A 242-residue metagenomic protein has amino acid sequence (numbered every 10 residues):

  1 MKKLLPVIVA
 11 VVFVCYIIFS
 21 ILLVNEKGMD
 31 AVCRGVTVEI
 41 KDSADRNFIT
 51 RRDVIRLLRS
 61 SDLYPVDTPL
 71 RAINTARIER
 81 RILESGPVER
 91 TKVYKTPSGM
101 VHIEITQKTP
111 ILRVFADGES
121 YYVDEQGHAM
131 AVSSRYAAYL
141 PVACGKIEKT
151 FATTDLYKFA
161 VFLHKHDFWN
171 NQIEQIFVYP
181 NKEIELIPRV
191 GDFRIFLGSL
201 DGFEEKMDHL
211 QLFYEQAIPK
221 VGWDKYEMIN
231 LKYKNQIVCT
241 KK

Functional and structural regions predicted by a protein language model:
M1-P69: N-terminal membrane-targeting segments
C33-G35, I73, T96-M100, D117-G118 (+7 more regions): Extracytoplasmic
I40-D42, I105-T109, C144-G145, P188-V190 (+3 more regions): Flexible glycine-/small-residue-rich
D42-E84, S134-V161, G198, D208 (+1 more regions): Periplasmic/extracytosolic POTRA-like scaffold domains at the N-termini of outer-membrane and outer-envelope
D45, E89-R90, M100, T109-L112 (+6 more regions): Short beta-strands and strand-coil junctions in structured, solvent-facing domains, enriched
A76-I111, E125-H128: Membrane-embedded segments
E104-P180: Extracytoplasmic segments of membrane-associated envelope/inner-membrane machinery
L200-K242: Extracytoplasmic/luminal low-complexity segments enriched in Pro/Gly and acidic/polar residues that act as flexible
